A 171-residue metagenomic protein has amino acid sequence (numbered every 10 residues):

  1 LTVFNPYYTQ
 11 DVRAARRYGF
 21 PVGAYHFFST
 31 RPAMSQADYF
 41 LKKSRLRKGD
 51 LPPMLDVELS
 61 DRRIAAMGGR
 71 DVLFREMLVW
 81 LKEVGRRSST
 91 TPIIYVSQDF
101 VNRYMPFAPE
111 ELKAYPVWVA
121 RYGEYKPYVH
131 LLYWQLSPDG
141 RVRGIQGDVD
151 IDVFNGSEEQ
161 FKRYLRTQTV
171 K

Functional and structural regions predicted by a protein language model:
L1-R87: Substrate-binding cleft of extracellular glycoside hydrolase catalytic domains
D11, K42-S44, R103-F107, V117-E124: Intrinsically disordered, low-complexity boundary segments flanking structured domains
P21-H26, L51-V57, P92-Y95, P116-V119 (+1 more regions): Structural recognition of the beta-strand scaffold that forms the well-ordered cores of secreted hydrolase catalytic
F27-S29, E58-S60, S97-D99, Y122-E124 (+1 more regions): Active-site beta-loop-alpha junctions enriched in small/polar residues
P32-S35, N102-E110: Glycine-rich, charge-decorated loop segments at or immediately adjacent to ligand/cofactor-binding or catalytic sites
D61-I64, F100-Y104: Short, solvent-exposed loop/turn segments at secondary-structure junctions
S88-R103: Aromatic-lined carbohydrate-recognition surfaces of secreted/lumenal glycan-active proteins
A108-K171: Functionally critical loop-and-helix segments that line ligand-binding/catalytic clefts of soluble enzyme domains
